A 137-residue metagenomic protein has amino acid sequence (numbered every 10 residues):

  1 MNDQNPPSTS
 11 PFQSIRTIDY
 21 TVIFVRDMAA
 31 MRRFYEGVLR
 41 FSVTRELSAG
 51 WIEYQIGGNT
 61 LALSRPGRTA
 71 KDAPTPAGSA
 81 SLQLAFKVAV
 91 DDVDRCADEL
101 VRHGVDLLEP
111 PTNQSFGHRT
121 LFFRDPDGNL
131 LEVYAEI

Functional and structural regions predicted by a protein language model:
N2-D19, S42-A89, D94-R124, E136-I137: Vicinal oxygen chelate
V22: Polyanion-binding surface elements
V25-D27, S115: Conserved beta-strand-loop-alpha-helix junction that forms the acyl-donor binding cleft
D27, D125-D127: Acidic active-site catalytic centers that drive phospho-/nucleotidyl reactions and related ester hydrolyses
A30-M31, D92: Short phosphate-engaging motifs
M31-E36, L100, G128: Conserved active-site tyrosine of GNAT-family acetyltransferases
L130-V133: Short glycine-/small-residue motifs
